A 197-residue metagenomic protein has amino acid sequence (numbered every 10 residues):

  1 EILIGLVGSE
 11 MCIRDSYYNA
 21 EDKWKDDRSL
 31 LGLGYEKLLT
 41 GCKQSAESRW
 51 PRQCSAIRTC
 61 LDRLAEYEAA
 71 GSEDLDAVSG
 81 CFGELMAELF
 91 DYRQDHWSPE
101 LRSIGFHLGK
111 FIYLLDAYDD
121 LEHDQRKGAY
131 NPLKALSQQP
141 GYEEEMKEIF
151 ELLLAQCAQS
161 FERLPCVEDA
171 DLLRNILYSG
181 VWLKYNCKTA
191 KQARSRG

Functional and structural regions predicted by a protein language model:
E1-G8, I13: Single conserved hydrophobic/aromatic residue that forms the stacking wall/gate of nucleotide- or nucleobase-binding
D22, D26-D27: Intrinsically disordered, low-complexity regulatory segments in eukaryotic proteins
G32-C81, P99-R102, D124-L164: Divalent-cation-assisted or electrostatically stabilized phosphate/pyrophosphate-binding catalytic cores
G71-L115: A mid-sequence, solvent-exposed acidic-amphipathic segment
P140-G197: Catalytic cores of phosphodiester-bond-cleaving enzymes
